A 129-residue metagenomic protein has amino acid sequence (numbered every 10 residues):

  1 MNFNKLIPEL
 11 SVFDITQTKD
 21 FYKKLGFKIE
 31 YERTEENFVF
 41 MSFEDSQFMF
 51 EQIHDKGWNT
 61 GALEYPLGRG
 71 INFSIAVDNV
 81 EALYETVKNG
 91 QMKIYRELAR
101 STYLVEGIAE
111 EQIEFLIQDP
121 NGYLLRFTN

Functional and structural regions predicted by a protein language model:
M1-Q17, I71-F73, T128-N129: N-terminal beta-strand motif that seeds the catalytic metal site of vicinal oxygen chelate
L6, E35, L67-R69, E111-Q112: Exposed loop/turn and edge beta-strand positions of beta-sandwich/beta-sheet ligand-binding modules
E9, K28-T34, A99: Conserved catalytic-core motifs of GNAT/GCN5-like acyltransferases
F13-T16, I71-N121: Vicinal oxygen chelate
I15-L25: Conserved active-site alpha-helix within GNAT-family acetyltransferase domains
K23-E30, Q91-K93: Conserved acetyl-CoA-binding loop of GNAT-fold acetyltransferases
E30-E64, L124-N129: Conserved short beta-strand elements that form part of the metal-binding/catalytic scaffold of enzyme active sites
